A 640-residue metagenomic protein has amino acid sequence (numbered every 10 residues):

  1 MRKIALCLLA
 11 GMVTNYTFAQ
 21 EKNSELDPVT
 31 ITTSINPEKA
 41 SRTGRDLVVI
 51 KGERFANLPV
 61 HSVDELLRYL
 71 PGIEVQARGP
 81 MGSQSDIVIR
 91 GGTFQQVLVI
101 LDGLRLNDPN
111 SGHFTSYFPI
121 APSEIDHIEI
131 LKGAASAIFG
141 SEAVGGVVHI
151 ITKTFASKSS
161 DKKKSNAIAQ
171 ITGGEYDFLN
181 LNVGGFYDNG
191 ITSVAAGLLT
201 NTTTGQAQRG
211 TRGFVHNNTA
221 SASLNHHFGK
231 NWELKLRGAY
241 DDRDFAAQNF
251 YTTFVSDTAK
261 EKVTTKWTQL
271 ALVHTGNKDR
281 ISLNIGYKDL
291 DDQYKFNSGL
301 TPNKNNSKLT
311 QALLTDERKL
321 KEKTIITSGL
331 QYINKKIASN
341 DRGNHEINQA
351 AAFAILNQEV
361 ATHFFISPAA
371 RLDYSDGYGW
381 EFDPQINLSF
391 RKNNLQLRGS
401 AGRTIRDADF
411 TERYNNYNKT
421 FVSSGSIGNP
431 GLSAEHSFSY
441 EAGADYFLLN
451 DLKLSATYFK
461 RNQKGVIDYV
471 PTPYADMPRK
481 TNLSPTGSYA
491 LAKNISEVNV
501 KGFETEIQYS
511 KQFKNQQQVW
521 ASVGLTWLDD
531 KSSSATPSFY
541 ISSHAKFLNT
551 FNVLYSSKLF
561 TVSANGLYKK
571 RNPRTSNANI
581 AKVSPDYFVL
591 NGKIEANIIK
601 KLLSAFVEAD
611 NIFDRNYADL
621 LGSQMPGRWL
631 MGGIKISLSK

Functional and structural regions predicted by a protein language model:
L6-L8, A19, G184-F186, N218 (+4 more regions): Conserved C-terminal beta-signal and adjacent last beta-strands/turns of outer-membrane beta-barrel proteins
D64, R68-L104: Extracytoplasmic beta-strand/coil segments of soluble accessory domains associated with Gram-negative outer-membrane
R105-A134: Short acidic/polar hinge/loop motifs at secondary-structure boundaries that mediate gating or recognition
N110, D341-G343, D376-Y378, F390-Y440 (+3 more regions): Surface-exposed extracellular loop regions of Gram-negative outer-membrane beta-barrel proteins, predominantly
T152-G185, Q208-R212: Short strand-turn segments of transmembrane beta-barrel domains in outer membranes, especially the first one or two
T203-T219, N225-L309: Flexible loop and strand-edge segments within Gram-negative outer membrane beta-barrel domains
S221-S223, N305-E317, A351-F353, S433 (+3 more regions): Outer membrane beta-barrel strand-and-loop segments of large Gram-negative receptors, especially TonB-dependent
E322, I326, E359-I366, S455 (+3 more regions): Gram-negative outer-membrane beta-barrel transporters
